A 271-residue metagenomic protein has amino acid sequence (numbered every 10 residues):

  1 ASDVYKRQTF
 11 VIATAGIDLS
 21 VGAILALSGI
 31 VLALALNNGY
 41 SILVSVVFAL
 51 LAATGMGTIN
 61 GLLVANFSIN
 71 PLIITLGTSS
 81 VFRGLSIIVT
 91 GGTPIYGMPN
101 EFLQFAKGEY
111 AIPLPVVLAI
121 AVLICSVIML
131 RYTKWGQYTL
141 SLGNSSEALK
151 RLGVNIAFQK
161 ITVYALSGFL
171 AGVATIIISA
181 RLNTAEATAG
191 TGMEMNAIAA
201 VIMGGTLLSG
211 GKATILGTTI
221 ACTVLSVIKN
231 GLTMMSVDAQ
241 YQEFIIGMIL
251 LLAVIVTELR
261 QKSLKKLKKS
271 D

Functional and structural regions predicted by a protein language model:
S2-K6, G39-V44, V154, K268-D271: Membrane-interfacial amphipathic/re-entrant helices at transmembrane-helix boundaries
S2-N38, L62-S68, G205-I215, M248: Single transmembrane alpha-helix segments in multi-pass membrane proteins
R7-T9, S79, R83-G84, L118-I128 (+4 more regions): Hydrophobic core segments of alpha-helical transmembrane domains in multi-pass membrane transport and ion-translocation
A23-L27, L43-L51, I73, V116-A121 (+4 more regions): Hydrophobic alpha-helical transmembrane segments
S41-A49, G55-N60, V64, Y110-A185: Helix-loop-helix "hairpin" substructures at the membrane interface of multi-pass membrane proteins
F67, P71-T133, Q159-T162, R181-G190 (+2 more regions): Transmembrane helix-bundle core of multi-pass membrane transporters and related energy-transducing complexes
I124, R151-F158, L232-D271: Cytosolic-side transmembrane-helix boundaries in multi-pass membrane proteins
A171, R181-I246: Transmembrane alpha-helical segments in multi-pass inner-membrane proteins
